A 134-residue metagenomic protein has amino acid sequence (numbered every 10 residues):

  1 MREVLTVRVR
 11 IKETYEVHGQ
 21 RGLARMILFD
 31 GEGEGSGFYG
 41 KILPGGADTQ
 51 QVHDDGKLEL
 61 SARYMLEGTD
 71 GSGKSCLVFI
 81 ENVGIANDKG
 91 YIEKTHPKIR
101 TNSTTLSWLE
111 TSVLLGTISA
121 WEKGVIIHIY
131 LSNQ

Functional and structural regions predicted by a protein language model:
M1-Q134: Beta-strand-enriched cores of mature, soluble protein domains
